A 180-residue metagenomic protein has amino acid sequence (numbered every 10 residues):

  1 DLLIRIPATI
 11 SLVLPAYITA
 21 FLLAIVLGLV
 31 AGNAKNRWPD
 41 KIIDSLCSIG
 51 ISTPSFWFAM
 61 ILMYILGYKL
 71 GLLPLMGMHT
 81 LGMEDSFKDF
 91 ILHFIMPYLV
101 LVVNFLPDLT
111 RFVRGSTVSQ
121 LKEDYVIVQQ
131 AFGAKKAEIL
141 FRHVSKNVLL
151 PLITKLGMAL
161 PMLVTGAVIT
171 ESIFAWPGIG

Functional and structural regions predicted by a protein language model:
D1-I4: Membrane-helix entry/capping segments
I6-P39, S55, E84-G180: Alpha-helical transmembrane segments of integral membrane proteins, especially multi-pass inner/plasma-membrane
D40-D44: Membrane-interface helix-entry/capping residues at the boundaries of transmembrane alpha-helices
S45-T53, W57-P107: Membrane-water interface segments at transmembrane-helix boundaries in multipass membrane proteins
